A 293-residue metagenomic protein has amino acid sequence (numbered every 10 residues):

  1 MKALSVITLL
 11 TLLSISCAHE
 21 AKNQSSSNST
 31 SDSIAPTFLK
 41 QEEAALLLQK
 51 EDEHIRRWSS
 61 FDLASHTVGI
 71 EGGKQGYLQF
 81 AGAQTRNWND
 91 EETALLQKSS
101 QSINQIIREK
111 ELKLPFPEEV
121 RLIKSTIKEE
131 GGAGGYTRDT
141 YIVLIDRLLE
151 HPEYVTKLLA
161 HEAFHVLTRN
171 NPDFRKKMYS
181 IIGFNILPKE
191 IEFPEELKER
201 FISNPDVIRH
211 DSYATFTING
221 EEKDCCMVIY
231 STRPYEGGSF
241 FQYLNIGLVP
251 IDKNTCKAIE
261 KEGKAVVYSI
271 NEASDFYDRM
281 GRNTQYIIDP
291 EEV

Functional and structural regions predicted by a protein language model:
K2-T8: Sec-dependent signal peptide recognition, specifically the positively charged N-region followed immediately by
S14-S16: C-terminal motif of bacterial Sec signal peptides marking the signal peptidase cleavage site
A18-Q24: Bacterial lipoprotein signal-peptidase II cleavage site
Q24-T93: N-terminal mature-domain "stem" immediately C-terminal to a signal peptide or N-terminal signal-anchor/transmembrane
L78-D139: Auxiliary, metal-adjacent structural segments of Zn-dependent hydrolase domains
G82-A94, I145-E150, R282-P290: Second-shell loop/turn segments in exported
S125-A160, F164, R169: Active-site scaffold of zinc-dependent metalloenzymes
S180-V293: Metalloprotease/metallohydrolase-associated module, dominated by Zn2+-dependent proteases
